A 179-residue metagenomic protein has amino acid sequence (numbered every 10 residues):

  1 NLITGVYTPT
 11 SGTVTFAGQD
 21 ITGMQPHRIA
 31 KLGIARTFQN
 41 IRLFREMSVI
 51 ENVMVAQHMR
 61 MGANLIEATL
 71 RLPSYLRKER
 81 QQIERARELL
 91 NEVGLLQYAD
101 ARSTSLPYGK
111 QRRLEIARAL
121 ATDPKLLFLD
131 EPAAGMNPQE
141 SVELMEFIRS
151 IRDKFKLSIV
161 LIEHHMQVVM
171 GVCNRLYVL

Functional and structural regions predicted by a protein language model:
N1-L179: Glycine-rich phosphate-binding loops of nucleotide-dependent enzymes
